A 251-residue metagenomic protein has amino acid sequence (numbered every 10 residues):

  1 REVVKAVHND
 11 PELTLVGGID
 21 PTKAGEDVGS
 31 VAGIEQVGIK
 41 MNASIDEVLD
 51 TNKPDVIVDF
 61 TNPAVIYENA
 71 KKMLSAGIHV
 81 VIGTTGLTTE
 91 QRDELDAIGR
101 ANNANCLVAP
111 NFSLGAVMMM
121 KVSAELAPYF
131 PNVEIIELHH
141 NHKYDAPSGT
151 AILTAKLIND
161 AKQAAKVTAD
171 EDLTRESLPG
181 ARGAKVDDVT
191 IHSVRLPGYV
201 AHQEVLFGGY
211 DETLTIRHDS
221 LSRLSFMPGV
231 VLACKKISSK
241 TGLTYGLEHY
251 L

Functional and structural regions predicted by a protein language model:
R1-N52, P131-L251: C-terminal substrate-binding/catalytic lobe of Rossmann-fold NAD(P)-dependent oxidoreductases
V16, N42, V81, N105-L107: Structural detector of well-ordered beta-strand residues that form the stable sheet scaffold of enzyme domains
P21, T85-L87, N111-S113, L138-N141: Short, ordered loop/turn segments at secondary-structure junctions
P54, I78-H79, R100-L107, G209-I216: Glycine/charged-rich beta-loop-alpha catalytic/anionic-binding loops adjacent to active sites
I57-V58: N-terminal Rossmann-like NAD(P) cofactor-binding module of classical short-chain dehydrogenase/reductase
T61: Conserved NAD(P)H cofactor-binding loop of Rossmann-fold oxidoreductase domains
A64, E68-A76, G83-V108, L114-V117 (+1 more regions): Rossmann-fold NAD(P)-binding glycine/threonine-rich loop
